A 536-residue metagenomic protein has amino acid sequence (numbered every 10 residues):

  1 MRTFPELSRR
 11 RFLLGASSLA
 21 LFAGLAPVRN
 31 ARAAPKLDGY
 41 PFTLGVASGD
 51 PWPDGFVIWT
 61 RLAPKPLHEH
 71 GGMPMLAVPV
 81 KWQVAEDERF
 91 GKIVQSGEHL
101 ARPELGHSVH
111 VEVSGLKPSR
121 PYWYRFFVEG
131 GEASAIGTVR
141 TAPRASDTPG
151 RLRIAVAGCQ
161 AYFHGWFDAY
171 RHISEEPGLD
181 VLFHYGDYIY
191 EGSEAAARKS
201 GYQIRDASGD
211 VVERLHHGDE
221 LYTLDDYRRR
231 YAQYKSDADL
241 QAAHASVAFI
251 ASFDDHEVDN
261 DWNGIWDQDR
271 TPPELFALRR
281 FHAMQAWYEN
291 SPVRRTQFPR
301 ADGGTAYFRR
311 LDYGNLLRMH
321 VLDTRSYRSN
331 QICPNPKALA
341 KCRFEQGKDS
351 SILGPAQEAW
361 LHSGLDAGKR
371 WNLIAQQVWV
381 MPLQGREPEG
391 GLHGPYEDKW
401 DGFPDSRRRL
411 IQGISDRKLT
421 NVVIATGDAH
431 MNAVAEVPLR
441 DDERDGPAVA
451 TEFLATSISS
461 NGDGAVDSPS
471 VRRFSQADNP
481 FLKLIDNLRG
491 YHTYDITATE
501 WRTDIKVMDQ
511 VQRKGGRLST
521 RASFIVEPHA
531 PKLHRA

Functional and structural regions predicted by a protein language model:
R2-G24, A34-A536: Metal-dependent phosphoester/phosphodiester hydrolase catalytic core
R29-R32: Sec/Tat signal peptide C-region and signal peptidase I cleavage site
